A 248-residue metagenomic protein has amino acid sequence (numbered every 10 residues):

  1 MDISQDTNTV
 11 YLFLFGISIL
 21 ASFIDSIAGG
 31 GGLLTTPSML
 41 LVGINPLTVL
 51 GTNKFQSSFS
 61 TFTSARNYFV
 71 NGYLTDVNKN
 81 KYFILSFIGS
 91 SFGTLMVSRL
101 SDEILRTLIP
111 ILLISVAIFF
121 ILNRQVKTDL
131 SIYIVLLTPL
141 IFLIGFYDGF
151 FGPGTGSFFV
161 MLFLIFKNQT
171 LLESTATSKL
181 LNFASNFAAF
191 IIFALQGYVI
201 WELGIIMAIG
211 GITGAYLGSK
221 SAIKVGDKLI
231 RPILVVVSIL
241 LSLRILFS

Functional and structural regions predicted by a protein language model:
M1-L12, L40-T48, L95-I104, A194-E202 (+1 more regions): Helix-coil boundary and interhelical linker segments in multi-pass alpha-helical membrane proteins
M1-N45, K127-T175, I205: Selected transmembrane alpha-helices and immediately adjacent juxtamembrane segments of polytopic inner-membrane
Y11, K54, P110-L113, A117 (+4 more regions): Residues within membrane-spanning alpha-helices of integral membrane proteins, especially the hydrophobic core/packing
F15, I19, F23, K54 (+11 more regions): Residue-level signature of the transmembrane alpha-helical core of multi-pass small-molecule transporters
I19-F23, S38, A65-R66, S91-L95 (+5 more regions): Alpha-helical transmembrane segments of multipass membrane proteins
N45-N53, D76-N78, N168-K179: Membrane-interface alpha-helices at helix entry/exit sites of multi-pass transporters
G51-I104, N186-P232, V236: Selective hydrophobic functional segments
T63-Y73, D102, P110-Y133, S242-S248: Transmembrane helix exit motif
